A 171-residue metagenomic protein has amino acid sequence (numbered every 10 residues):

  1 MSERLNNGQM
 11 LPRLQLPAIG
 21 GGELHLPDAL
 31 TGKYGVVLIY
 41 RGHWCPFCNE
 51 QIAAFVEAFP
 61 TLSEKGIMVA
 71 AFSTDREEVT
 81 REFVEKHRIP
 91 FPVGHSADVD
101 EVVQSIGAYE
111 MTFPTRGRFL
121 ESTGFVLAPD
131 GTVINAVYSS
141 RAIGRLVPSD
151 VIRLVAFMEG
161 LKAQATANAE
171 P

Functional and structural regions predicted by a protein language model:
M1-P171: Chalcogenol-based redox active-site neighborhoods
